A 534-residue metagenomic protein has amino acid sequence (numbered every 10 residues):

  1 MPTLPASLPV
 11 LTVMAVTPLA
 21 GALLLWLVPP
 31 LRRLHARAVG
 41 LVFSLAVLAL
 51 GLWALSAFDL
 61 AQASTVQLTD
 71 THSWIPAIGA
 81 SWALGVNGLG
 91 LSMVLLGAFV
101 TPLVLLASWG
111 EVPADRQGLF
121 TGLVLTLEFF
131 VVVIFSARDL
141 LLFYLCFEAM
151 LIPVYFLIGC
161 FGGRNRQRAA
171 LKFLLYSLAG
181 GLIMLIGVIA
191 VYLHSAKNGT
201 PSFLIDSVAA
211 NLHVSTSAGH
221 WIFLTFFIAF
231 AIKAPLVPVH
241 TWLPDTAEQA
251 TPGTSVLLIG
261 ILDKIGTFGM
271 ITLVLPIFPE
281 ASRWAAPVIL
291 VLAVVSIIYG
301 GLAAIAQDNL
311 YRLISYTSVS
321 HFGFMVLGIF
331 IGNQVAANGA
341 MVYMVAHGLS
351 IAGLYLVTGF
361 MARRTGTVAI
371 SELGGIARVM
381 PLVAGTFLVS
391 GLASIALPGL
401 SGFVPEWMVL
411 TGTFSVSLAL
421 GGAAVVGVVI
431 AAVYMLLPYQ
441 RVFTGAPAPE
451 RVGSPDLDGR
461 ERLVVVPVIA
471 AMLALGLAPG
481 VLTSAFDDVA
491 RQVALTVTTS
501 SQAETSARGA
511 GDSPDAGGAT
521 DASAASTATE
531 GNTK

Functional and structural regions predicted by a protein language model:
M1-L4, G85, V132-R138, I271-A285 (+2 more regions): Helix-coil boundary and interhelical linker segments in multi-pass alpha-helical membrane proteins
M1-T12, L24-A107, E111-G122, K197 (+3 more regions): Transmembrane helix-loop-helix hairpins at membrane boundaries of multipass inner-membrane proteins
A6-T17, V86-G97, L140-P153, G219-I232 (+2 more regions): Structural signature of hydrophobic alpha-helical transmembrane segments
A22-L31, T101-P113, Y155-N165, A234-E248 (+2 more regions): C-terminal ends of transmembrane helices
R32-R33, L119, L123-T126, F130-A218 (+2 more regions): Alpha-helical multi-pass transmembrane bundles of energy-transducing inner-membrane proteins
F58-A80, I183-H240, M270-V288, A336 (+5 more regions): Juxtamembrane/interfacial segments at transmembrane-helix boundaries in multi-pass membrane proteins
K197, A250, M380-V383, M435-K534: Cytoplasmic/organellar membrane-interface segments at the starts of transmembrane helices in multi-pass inner-membrane
V237, I351-Y355, G421-G453: Predominantly late transmembrane helices and immediately cytosolic-facing juxtamembrane segments
